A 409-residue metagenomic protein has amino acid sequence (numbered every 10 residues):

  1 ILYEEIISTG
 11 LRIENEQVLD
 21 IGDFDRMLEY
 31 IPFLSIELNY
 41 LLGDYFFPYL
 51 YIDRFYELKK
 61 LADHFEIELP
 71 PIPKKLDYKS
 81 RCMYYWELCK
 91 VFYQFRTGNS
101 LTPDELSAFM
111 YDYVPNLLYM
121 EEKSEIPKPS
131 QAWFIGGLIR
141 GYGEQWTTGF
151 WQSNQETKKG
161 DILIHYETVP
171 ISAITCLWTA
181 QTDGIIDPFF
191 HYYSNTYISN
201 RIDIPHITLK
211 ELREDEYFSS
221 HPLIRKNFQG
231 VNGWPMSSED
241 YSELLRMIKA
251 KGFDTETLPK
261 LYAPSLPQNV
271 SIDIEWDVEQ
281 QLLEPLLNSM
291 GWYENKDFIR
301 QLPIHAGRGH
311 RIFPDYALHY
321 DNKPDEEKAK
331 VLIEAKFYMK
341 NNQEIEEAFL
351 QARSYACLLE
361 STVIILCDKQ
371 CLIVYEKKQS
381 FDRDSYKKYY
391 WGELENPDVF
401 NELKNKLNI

Functional and structural regions predicted by a protein language model:
I1-L11, E16, P48-Q131, L245-A250: C-terminal accessory module of base-excision DNA glycosylases/AP lyases that mediates lesion recognition and DNA
N15-E16, G43-Y51, F65-I67, S172 (+3 more regions): Short, solvent-exposed secondary-structure capping/transition elements
I21-L42: Helix-hairpin-helix
F46, A132, D161-L163, T362-I365 (+1 more regions): Beta-sheet entry/capping signal
C89-E125, D187-Y262: Contiguous surface segments at macromolecular interaction interfaces
F109-K159, T168-I171, M236-S237, Y241-L244 (+2 more regions): Compositionally biased, charged N-terminal/linker segments
G137-K226, I312, D325, C357: Structured alpha/beta reader/binder surfaces that contact nucleic acids or chromatin modification marks
K158-K159, T168, P259-V363, C371-I409: A short, conserved, highly charged catalytic patch centered on acidic carboxylates
